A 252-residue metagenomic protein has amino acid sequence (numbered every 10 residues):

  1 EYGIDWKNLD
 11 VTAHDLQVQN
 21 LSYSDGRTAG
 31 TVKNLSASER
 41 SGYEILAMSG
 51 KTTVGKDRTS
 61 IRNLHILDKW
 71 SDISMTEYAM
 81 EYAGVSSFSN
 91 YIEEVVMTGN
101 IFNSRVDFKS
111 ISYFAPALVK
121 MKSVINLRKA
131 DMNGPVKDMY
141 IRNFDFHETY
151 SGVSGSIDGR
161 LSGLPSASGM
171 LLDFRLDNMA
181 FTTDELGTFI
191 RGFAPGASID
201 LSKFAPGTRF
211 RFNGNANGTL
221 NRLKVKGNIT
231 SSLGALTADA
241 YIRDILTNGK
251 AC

Functional and structural regions predicted by a protein language model:
E1, T31-A37, L64, S104 (+2 more regions): Generic short beta-strand segments
Y2-I4, S36, F114-A117, S198-L201: Extracellular loop and loop/strand-boundary signature of outer-membrane beta-barrel proteins
D10-D25, A37, A47-R58, R62-I66 (+8 more regions): Extended lipid/amphipathic-ligand handling interfaces
T28-V32, S41-Y43, T53-R58, D107-S112 (+4 more regions): Flexible, solvent-exposed coil segments and beta strand-coil junctions, predominantly the extracellular/periplasmic
S104-D107, M179-I190: Outer-membrane beta-barrel translocator/channel fold
